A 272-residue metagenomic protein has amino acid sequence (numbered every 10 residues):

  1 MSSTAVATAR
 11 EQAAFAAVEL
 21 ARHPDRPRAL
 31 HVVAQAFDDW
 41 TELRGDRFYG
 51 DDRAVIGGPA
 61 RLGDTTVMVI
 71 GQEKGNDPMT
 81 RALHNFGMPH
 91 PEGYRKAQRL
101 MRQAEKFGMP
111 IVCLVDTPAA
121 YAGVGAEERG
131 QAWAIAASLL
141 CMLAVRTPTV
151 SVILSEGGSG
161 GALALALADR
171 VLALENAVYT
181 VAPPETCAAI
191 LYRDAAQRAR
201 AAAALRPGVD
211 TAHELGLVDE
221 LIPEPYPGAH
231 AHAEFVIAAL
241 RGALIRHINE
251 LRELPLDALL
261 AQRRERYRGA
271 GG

Functional and structural regions predicted by a protein language model:
M1-V67, G71-K74, F86, H230 (+1 more regions): Intrinsically disordered, low-complexity segments enriched in small/flexible residues
P24-H31, V55, E92-R95, G130 (+3 more regions): Charged, alpha-helix-enriched surfaces in structured cytosolic catalytic cores of large nucleotide-utilizing machines
P27-Y49, E73-M88, I111, L143-G158 (+1 more regions): Charged, low-complexity, helix/coiled-coil-prone segments
Q35-D39, D51, G57, G63-L114 (+1 more regions): Glycine-rich beta-alpha loop segments
G45, G58, D64, G71 (+8 more regions): Glycine-centered flexibility sites
V115-I245, N249, E253: Conserved catalytic cores of soluble enzyme domains, especially glycine-rich substrate-binding beta-alpha loops
